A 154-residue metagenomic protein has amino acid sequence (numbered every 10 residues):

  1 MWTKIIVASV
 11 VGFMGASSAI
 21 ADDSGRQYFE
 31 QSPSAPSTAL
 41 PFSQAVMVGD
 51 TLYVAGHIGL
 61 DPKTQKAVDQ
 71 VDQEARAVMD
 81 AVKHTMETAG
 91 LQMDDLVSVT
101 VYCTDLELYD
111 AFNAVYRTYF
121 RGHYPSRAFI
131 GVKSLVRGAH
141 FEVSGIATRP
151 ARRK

Functional and structural regions predicted by a protein language model:
W2-D80, H84-V97, C103-K154: N-terminal presequence-like segments and the immediate start of the first folded domain
